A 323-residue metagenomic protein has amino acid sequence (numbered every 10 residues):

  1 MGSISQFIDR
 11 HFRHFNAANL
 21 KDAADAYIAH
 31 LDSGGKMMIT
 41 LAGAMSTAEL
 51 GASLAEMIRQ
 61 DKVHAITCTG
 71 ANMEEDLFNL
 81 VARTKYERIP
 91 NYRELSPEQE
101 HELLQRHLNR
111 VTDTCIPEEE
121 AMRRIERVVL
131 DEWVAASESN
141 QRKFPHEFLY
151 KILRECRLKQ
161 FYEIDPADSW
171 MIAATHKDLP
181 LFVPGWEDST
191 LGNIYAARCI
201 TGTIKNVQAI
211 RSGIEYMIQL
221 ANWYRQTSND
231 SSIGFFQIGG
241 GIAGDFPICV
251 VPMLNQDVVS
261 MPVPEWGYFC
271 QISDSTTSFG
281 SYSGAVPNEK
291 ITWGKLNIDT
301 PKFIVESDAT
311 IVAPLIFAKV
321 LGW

Functional and structural regions predicted by a protein language model:
M1-L31: N-terminal glycine-rich anion-binding loop in soluble enzyme alpha/beta folds
I4, F15-A18, I242, C249 (+1 more regions): C-terminal functional extensions of proteins
A23-M37, A173-K177, N222-S232: Glycine-rich phosphate/diphosphate-binding loops that line cofactor/substrate pockets in enzymes
M37-S46, I66, F182-W186, K205-Y282: Glycine-rich anion-binding loop/nest that anchors nucleotide
E49-A52, L77-R83, N193-A197, P247-V250 (+1 more regions): Short acidic, glycine/serine/threonine-rich loops at helix termini
S53-K62, L80-N91, C199, V251-S260 (+1 more regions): A glycine- and small-aliphatic-rich helix-loop capping segment at beta-alpha/alpha-beta transitions that lines
I58-I125: A generic, well-ordered mixed alpha/beta core segment in the N-terminal half of proteins
Q99-T190: Ligand-binding beta-strand-loop-alpha-helix segment within the catalytic cores of soluble metabolic enzymes
